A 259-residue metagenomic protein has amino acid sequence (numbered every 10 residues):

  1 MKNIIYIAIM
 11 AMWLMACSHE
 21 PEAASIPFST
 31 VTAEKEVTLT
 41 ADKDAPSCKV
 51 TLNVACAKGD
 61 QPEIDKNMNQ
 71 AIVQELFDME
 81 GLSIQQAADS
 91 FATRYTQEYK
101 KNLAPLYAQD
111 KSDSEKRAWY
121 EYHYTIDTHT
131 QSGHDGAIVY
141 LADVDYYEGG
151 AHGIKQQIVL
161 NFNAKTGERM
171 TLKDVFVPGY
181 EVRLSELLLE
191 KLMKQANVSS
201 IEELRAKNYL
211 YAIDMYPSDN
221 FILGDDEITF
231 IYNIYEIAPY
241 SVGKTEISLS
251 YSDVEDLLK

Functional and structural regions predicted by a protein language model:
K2-A8: Sec-dependent signal peptide recognition, specifically the positively charged N-region followed immediately by
A8-I9, R169: A ubiquitous, low-specificity "background" feature that marks scattered single residues across proteins without
I9-M10, E236: Exposed boundary/loop context
W13-A16: C-terminal motif of bacterial Sec signal peptides marking the signal peptidase cleavage site
S18-K259: Compositionally biased intrinsically disordered regions enriched in Thr/Gly
